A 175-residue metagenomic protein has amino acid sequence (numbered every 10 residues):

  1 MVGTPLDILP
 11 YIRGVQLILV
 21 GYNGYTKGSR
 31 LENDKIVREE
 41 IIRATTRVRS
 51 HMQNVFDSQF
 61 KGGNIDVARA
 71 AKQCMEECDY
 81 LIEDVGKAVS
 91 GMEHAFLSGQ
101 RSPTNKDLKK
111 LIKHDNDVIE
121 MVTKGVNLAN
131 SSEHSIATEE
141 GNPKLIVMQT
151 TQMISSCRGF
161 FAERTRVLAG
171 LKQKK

Functional and structural regions predicted by a protein language model:
M1-F60: Leu/Val/Ala/Ile-rich N-terminal alpha-helices, chiefly Sec-type signal peptides and the beginnings
V2, L6-L9, R13, L31 (+9 more regions): Low-complexity, intrinsically disordered regions enriched in charged/polar residues
G3, G14, G21-G24, G28 (+8 more regions): Residue-identity detector for glycine
R13, R30, R38, R43 (+6 more regions): Arginine residue identity/basic-tract feature
H51-I146: Charged linear interaction tracts used for macromolecular binding and regulation
S135-K175: Preference for long, well-ordered alpha-helical segments
